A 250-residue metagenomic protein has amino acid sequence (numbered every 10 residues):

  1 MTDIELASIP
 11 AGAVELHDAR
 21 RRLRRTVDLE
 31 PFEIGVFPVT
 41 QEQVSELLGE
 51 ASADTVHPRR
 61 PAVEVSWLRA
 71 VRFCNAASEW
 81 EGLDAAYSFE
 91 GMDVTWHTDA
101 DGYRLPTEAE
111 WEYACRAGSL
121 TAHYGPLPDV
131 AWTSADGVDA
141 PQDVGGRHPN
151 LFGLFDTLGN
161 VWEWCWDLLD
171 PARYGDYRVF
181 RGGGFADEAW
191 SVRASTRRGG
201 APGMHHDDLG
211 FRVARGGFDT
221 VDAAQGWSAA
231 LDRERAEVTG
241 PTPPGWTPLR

Functional and structural regions predicted by a protein language model:
M1-D54, P58-S78, G159, G217: A short glycine-rich, aromatic-capped structural motif
I9, V56, W67-R198, D207: Functional-site microenvironments in short loops/helix caps that host divalent-cation chemistry
E15-R20, Q41-Q43, E112-Y113, E188-S191 (+1 more regions): Short, solvent-exposed loop/turn elements at domain surfaces
D18, S134, W166, R215-G217: Residue-level signal for short segments within beta-strands and strand-turn junctions of well-structured beta-sheet
R20-R22, D99-A100, P171-Y174, T220-A223: Short, solvent-exposed loop/turn segments that connect beta-strands within catalytic domains and beta-strand-rich
E33-G35, C165, R212-A214: Residues within well-ordered beta-strands of beta-sheet-rich folds
P149, R173-R250: Disulfide-stabilized, aromatic/cysteine-rich ligand-recognition loop
